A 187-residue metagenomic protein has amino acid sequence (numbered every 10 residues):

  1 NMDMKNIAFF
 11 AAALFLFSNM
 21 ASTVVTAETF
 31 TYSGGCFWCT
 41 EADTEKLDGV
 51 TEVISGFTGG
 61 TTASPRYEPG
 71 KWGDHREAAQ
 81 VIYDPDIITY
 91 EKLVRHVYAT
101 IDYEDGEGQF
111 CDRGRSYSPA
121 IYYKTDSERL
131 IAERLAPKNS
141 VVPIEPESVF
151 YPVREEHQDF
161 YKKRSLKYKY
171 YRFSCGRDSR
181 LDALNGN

Functional and structural regions predicted by a protein language model:
N1, M20-T23: Low-complexity intrinsically disordered segments
M2-F10: Bacterial N-terminal signal peptides that target proteins for export
F10-N19: Bacterial N-terminal signal peptides
V24-N187: Flexible coil/turn and secondary-structure edge motifs
